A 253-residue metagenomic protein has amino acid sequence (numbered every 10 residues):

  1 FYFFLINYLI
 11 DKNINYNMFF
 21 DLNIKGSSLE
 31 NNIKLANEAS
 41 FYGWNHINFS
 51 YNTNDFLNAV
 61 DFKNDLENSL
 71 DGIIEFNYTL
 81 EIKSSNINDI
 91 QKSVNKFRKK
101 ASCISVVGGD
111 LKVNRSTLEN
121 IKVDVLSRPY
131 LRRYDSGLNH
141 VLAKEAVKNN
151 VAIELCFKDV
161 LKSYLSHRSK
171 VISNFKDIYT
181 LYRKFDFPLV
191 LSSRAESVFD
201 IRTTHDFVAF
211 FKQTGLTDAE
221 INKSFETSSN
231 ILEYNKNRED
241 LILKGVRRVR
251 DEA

Functional and structural regions predicted by a protein language model:
F3-F49, D55-G72, I87-N95, K99-K100 (+1 more regions): Charged catalytic cores and adjacent phosphate/nucleic-acid-binding surfaces used for phosphate/nucleic-acid chemistry
G72-K83: Glycine-rich phosphate-binding "P-loop"
S102-I104: Short active-site oxyanion
V107-D110: Ordered, amphipathic secondary-structure segments that act as subunit-interaction surfaces in large macromolecular
